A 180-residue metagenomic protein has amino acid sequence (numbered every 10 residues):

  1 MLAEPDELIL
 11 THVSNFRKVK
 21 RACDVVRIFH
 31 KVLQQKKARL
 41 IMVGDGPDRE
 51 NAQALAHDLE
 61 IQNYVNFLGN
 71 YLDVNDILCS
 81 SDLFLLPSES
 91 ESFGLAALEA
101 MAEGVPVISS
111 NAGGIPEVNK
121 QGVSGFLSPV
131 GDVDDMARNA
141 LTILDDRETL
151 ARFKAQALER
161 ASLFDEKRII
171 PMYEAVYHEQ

Functional and structural regions predicted by a protein language model:
E4-K20, V26-F29: Conserved donor-binding/catalytic core segment of Leloir-type glycosyltransferases
Q53-G69: Nucleotide-activated donor-binding/catalytic signature segment of Leloir-type glycosyltransferases, i.e., the conserved
N70, E89: Aromatic "clamp/platform" in nucleotide-sugar-dependent glycosyltransferases that forms part of the donor/acceptor
G94-A97, I115: Short glycine/serine-rich donor-binding loops of glycosyltransferases
P106-S109, N119: Short hydrophobic beta-strand element within catalytic cores of glycosyltransferases and related nucleotide-activated
Q121-G122, F126-V133, T142-R147: Conserved acidic donor-binding segment of nucleotide-sugar-dependent glycosyltransferases
D135, T142, T149-L163, M172-A175: A short, well-ordered alpha-helix in the C-terminal region of glycosyltransferases
